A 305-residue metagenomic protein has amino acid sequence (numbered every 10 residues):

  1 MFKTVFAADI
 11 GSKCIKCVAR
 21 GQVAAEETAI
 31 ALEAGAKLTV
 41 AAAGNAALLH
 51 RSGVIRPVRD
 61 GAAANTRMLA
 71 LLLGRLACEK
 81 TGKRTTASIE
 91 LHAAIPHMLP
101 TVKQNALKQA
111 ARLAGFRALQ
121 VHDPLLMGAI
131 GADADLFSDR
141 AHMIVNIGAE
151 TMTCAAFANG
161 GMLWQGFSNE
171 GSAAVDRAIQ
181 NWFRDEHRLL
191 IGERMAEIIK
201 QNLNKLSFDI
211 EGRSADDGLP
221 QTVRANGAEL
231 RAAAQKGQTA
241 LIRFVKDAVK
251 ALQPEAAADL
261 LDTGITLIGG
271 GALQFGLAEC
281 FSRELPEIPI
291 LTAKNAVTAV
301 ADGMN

Functional and structural regions predicted by a protein language model:
M1-I144, F157-I265, A272-K294, T298-V300 (+1 more regions): Nucleotide/phosphate-binding catalytic cleft detector across ATP-hydrolyzing and phosphate-transferring enzymes
T153: Positively charged, low-complexity, intrinsically disordered RNA-binding extensions
